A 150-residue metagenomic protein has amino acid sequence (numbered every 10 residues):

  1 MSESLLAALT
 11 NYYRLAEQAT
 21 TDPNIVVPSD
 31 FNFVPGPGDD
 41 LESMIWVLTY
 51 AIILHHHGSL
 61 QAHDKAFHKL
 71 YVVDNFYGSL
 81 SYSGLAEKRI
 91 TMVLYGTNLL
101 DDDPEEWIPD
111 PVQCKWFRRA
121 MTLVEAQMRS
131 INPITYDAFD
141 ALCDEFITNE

Functional and structural regions predicted by a protein language model:
M1-N32: Protein kinase subdomain VIII
S2, E42-I45, T49: Conserved DΦG-like aromatic-glycine position at the start of the activation segment in protein kinase catalytic domains
V26, F33-P35, W46, Y50-E150: Helical subdomain adjoining the active site within ATP-dependent kinase catalytic cores
